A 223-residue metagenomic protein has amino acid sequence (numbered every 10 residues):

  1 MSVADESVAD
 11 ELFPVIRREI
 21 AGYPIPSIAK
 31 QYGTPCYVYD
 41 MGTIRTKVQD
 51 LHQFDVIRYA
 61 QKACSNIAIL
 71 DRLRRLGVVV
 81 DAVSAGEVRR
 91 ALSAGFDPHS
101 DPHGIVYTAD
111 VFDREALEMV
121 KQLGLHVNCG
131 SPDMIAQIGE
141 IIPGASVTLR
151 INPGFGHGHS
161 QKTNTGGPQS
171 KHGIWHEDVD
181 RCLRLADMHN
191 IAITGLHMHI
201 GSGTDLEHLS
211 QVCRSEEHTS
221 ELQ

Functional and structural regions predicted by a protein language model:
M1-H126, P132-G144, R184, M188-A192: A charged N-terminal "starter" segment
V106-T108, R150, G173: Residues in well-ordered beta-strands of folded domains
V111-M119, N152-Q161: Short, basic, helix/turn surface patches
I141, P153-S220: Active-site loop/helix belt of alpha/beta enzymes
S146-N152: ATP-grasp fold ATP-binding core
